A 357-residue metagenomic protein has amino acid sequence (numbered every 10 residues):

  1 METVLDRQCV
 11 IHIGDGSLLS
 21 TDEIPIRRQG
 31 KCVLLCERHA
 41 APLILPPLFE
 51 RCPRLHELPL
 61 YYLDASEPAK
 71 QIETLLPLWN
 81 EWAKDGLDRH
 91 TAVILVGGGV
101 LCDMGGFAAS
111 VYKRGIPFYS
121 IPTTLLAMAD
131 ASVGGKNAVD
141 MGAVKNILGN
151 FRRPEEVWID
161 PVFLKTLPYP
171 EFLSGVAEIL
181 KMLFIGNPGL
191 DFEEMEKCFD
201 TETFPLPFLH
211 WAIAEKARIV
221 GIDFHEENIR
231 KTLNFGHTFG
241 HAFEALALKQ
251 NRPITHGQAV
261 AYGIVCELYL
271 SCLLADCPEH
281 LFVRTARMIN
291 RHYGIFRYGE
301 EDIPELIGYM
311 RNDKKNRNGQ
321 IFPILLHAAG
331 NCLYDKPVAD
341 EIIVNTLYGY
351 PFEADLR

Functional and structural regions predicted by a protein language model:
M1-A92: ATP/NTP phosphate-donor binding region
G86-D88, V111-Y112, D140-M141, I147-R152 (+3 more regions): Solvent-exposed alpha-helices and their adjacent loops that cap or buttress functional pockets in soluble metabolic
V100-F107, M128, A242: Short glycine/serine/threonine-rich phosphate/pyrophosphate-binding segments that cradle anionic phosphate groups
F107-E196: A glycine/threonine-rich phosphate-anchoring loop and its flanking beta-alpha core in nucleotide/phosphate-binding
R153-E156, V162-F163, Y169, A177-G189 (+7 more regions): Generic secondary-structure signature for well-ordered alpha-helical cores
A177-I179, C277-R357: C-terminal charged capping/lid subdomain of soluble metabolic enzymes
K197-P304: Active-site segments that bind and position negatively charged phosphate/pyrophosphate groups
